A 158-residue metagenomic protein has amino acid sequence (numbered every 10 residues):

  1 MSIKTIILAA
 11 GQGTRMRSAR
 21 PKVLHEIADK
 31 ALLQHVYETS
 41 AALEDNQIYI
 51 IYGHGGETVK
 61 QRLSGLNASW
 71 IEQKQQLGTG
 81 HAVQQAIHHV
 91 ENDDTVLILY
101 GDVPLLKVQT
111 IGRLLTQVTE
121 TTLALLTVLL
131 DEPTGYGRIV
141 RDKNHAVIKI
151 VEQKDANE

Functional and structural regions predicted by a protein language model:
M1-I3, N46, D93-T95, T121-T122: Short coil/turn segments at beta-strand junctions that form active-site/ligand-binding loops
M1-S18: N-terminal nucleotide-binding beta1-loop-alpha1 segment
T5-I7, Y49-I50, L97-I98, L123-L126: Structural beta-sheet core signal
G11, D102, L129: Active-site glycine-centered loops adjacent to acidic/histidine catalytic or metal-binding residues that shape
R20-E26: Short glycine-enriched, charge-decorated loop/helix-capping segments at active-site entrances that position
K30-T116, R141: Conserved N-terminal catalytic core of the sugar/cofactor nucleotidyltransferase
E57, L66, L106-E158: Conserved core of the sugar-phosphate nucleotidyltransferase
